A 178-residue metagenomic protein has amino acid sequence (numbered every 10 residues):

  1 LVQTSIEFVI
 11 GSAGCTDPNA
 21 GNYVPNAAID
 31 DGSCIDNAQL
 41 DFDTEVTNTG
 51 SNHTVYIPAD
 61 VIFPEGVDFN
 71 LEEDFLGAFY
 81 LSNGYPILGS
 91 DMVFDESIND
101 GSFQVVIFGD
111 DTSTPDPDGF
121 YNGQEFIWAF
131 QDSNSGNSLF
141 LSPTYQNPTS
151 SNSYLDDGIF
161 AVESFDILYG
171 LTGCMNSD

Functional and structural regions predicted by a protein language model:
L1-D178: Primarily marks secretory-pathway-exposed extracellular/lumenal segments that are disulfide- and glycosylation-prone
